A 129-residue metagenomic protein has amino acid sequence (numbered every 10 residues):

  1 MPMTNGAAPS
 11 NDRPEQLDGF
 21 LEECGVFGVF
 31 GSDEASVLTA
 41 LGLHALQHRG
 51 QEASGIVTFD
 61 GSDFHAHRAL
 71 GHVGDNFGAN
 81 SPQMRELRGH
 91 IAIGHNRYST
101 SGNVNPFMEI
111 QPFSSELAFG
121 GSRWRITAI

Functional and structural regions predicted by a protein language model:
M1-I129: N-terminal glutamine amidotransferase
